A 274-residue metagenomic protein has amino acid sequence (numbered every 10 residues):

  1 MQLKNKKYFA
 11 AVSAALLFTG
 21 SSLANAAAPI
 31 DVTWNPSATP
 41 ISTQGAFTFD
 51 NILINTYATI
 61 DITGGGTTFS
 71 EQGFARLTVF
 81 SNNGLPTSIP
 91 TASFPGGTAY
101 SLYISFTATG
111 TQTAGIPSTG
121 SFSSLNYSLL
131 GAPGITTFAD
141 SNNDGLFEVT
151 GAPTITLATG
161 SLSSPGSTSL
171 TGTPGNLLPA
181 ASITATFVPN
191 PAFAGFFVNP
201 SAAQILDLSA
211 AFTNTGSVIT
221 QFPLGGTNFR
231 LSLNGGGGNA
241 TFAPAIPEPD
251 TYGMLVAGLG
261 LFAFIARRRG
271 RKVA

Functional and structural regions predicted by a protein language model:
M1-P29, G235-A266, K272-V273: Short, threonine-centered small-residue motifs that mark membrane-proximal processing/anchoring sites and TM-junction
A14, S22-L23, L102, F106 (+4 more regions): Compositionally biased regions
L16-L17, V79, G151, L157 (+3 more regions): Residues at secondary-structure transition points
A26-S121, S209-A245: N-terminal segment immediately downstream of the Sec signal-peptide cleavage site in secreted/extracellular proteins
G73, L102-I104, T154-L157, F197 (+1 more regions): Generic hydrophobic, helix-prone segments enriched in Leu/Val/Ile
G120-D207: Short helix-loop boundary/capping segments
D144, V273-A274: Mature extracellular/passenger domains of Gram-negative fimbrial/pilin and adhesin proteins
G172-I265: Signal peptide-directed secreted proteins
